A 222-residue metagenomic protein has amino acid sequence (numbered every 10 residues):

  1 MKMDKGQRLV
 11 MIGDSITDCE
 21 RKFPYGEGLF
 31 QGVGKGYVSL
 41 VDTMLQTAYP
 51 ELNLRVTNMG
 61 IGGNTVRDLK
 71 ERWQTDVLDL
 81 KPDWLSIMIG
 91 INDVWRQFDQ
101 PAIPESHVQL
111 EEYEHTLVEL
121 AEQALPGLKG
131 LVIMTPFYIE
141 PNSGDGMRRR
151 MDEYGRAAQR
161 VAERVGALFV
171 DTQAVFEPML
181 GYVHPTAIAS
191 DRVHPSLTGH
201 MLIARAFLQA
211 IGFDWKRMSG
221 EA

Functional and structural regions predicted by a protein language model:
K2-K5, K35-R55, N64-A222: Alpha-helical cap/lid subdomain in secreted, periplasmic, or secretory-pathway luminal O-acyl-processing enzymes
K2-Q31: Short glycine-rich His-centered loop
G60-G62: Short, solvent-exposed turn/loop segments enriched in Gly/Ser/Thr/Pro and often Arg
